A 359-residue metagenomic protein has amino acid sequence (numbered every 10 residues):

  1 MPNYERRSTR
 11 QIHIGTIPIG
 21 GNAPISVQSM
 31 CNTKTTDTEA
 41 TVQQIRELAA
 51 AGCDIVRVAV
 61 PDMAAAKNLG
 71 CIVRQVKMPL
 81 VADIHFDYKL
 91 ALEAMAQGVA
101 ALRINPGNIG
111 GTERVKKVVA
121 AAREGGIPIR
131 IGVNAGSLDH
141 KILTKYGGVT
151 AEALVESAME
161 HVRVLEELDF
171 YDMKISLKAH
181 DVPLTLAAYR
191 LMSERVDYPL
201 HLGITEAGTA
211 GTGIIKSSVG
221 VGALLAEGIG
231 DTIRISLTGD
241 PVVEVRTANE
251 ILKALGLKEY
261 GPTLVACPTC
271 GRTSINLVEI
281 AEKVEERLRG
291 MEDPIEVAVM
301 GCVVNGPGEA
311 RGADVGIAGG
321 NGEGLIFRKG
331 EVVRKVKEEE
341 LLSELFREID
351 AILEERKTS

Functional and structural regions predicted by a protein language model:
M1-S29, R123, E286: N-terminal amphipathic alpha-helix/helix-capping segment at the start of soluble metabolic enzymes
N22-A40, A59, M78-F86, I142-V155 (+1 more regions): Active-site mouth loops of central-metabolism enzymes
I25-C31, V56-V58, L80-I84, L102-I104 (+6 more regions): Hydrophobic faces of well-ordered beta-strands that scaffold small-molecule active sites in alpha/beta enzyme cores
N32-T38, A49-V73, R103-G111, D172-V182: Glycine-rich, proline-tolerant flexible connector loops at the mouths of alpha/beta enzymes
Q44, L48, R57-Q97: N-terminal active-site wall of soluble small-molecule enzyme domains
M63-I84, K117-I129, Y189-L200, V284-L288: Alpha-helix-loop-beta-strand connector modules within alpha/beta enzyme cores
K89-R130: Hydrophobic or amphipathic alpha-helical targeting/insertion segments
N134, I142-R289: Catalytic alpha/beta core domains of metabolic enzymes, predominantly
